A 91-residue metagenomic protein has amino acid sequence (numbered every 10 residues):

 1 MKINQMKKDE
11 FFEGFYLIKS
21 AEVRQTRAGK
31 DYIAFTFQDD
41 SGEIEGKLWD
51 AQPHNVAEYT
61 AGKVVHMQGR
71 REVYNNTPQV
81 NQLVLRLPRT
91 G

Functional and structural regions predicted by a protein language model:
M1-F12: OB-fold nucleic-acid-binding modules
E13, Y32: Short coil/loop residues immediately preceding or within conserved phosphate-binding loops of NTP-utilizing enzyme
Y16: Non-catalytic, usually N-terminal nucleic-acid engagement modules in DNA/RNA processing proteins
E22-D31, G42-K47, A51-G91: OB-fold single-stranded nucleic acid-binding module
A34-D39: Short, acidic/hydrophobic/Gly-rich beta-strand patch recurrent on exposed beta strands that often constitutes part
